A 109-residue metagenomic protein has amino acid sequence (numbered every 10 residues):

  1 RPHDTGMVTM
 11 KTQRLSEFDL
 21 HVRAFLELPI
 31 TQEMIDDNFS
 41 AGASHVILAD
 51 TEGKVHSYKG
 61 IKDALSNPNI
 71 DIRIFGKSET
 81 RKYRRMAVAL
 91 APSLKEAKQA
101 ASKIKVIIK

Functional and structural regions predicted by a protein language model:
R1-T51: Active-site "cap" helix and flanking loop/linker of ATP-utilizing ligase/carboxylase catalytic domains
K11-L15, D19, V55, T80-Y83 (+1 more regions): Electropositive phosphate-/nucleotide-binding environments in soluble metabolic enzymes
A24, A64, K103, I107: Residues that form generic nucleotide/phosphate-binding pockets
E33-M34, S57, A101: Short linear functional motifs in flexible/disordered or boundary regions
F39-S44, N67-I70, R84-M86: Active-site lining segments that contact anionic ligands and/or coordinate catalytic metals
V46-T80: Glycine-rich active-site loop/lid that clamps phosphate-bearing ligands
R73-K109: Generic C-terminus detector
